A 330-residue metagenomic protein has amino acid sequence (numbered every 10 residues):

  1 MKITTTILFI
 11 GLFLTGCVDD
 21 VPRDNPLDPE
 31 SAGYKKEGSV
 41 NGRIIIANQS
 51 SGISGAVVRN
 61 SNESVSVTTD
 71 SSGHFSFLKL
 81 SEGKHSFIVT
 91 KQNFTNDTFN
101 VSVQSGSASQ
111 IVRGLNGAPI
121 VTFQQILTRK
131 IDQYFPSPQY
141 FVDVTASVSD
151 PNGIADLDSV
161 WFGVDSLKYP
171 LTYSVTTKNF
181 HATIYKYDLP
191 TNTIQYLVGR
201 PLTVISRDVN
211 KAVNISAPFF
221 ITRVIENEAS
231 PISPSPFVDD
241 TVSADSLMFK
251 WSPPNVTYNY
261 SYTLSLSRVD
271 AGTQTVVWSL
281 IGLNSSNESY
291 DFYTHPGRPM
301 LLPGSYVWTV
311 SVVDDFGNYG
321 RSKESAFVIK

Functional and structural regions predicted by a protein language model:
D20-P26, L115-S137, F219-L247, S252: Short, compositionally biased P/S/T/A/G/V-rich stretches that sit at domain boundaries
P29-S54, P151-N152, D315-N318: Structural motif
G42, T69-F77, K178-F180: Glycine-centered loop-to-beta-strand initiation motif
R43, A56-T68: Short amphipathic beta-strand segments in non-cytosolic proteins
E63-H74, Y173: Short, acidic Ser/Thr/Gly-rich low-complexity loop/linker segments typical of extracellular and cell-surface proteins
S76-K84, Q92-N93: Short Pro-Gly-centered beta-turn/loop motif in secreted/extracellular proteins
Q92-L115: Structured interaction patches on ligand/partner-binding surfaces of diverse proteins
V144-A155, N210, W251-Y258, D314: Extracellular acidic, Ser/Thr/Pro-rich low-complexity tracts
